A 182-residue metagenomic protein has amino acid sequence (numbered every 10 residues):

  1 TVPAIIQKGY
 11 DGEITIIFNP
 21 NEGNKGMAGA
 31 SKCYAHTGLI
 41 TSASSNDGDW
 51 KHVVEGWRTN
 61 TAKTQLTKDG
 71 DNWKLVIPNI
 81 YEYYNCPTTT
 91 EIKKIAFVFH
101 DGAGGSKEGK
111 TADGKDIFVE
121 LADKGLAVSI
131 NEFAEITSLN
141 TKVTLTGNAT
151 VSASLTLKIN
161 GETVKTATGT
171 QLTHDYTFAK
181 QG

Functional and structural regions predicted by a protein language model:
T1-G9, E120-L139: Short, compositionally biased P/S/T/A/G/V-rich stretches that sit at domain boundaries
K8-L39: Low-complexity, serine/threonine/proline/glycine-rich extracellular segments that form mucin-like
I16-N21, T141-A149: Aromatic/hydrophobic beta-strand junction motif of beta-rich domains
M27-S31, N148-S154: Short proline/glycine-enriched turn/loop motifs at strand-loop junctions of beta-rich domains
A30-T89, G102-K115, T168-G169: Aromatic-rich carbohydrate-binding modules that target alpha-glucans
A35-T37, L157-G161: Conserved aromatic beta-strand anchor motif in extracellular beta-sandwich/beta-rich domains
Y81-K93, D175-G182: Surface-exposed, short loops/turns at beta-strand junctions within beta-sandwich domains
A96-H100: Extracellular recognition modules
